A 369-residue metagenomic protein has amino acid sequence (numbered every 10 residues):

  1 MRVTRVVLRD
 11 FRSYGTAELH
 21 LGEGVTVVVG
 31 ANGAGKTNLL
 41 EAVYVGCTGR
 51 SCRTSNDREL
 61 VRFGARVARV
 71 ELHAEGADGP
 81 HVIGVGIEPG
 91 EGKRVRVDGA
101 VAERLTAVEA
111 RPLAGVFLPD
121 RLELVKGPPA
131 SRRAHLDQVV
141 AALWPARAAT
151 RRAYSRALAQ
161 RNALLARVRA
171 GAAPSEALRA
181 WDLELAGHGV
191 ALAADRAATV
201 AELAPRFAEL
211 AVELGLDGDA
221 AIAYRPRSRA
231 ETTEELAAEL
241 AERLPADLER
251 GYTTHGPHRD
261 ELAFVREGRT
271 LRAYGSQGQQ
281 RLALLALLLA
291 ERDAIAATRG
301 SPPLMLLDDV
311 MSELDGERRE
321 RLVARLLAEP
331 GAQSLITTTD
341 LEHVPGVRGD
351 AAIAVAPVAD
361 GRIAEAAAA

Functional and structural regions predicted by a protein language model:
M1-A31, V45, A173-L304, E313-E317 (+3 more regions): Conserved NTPase motor "head" modules and their coupling/switch loops across ABC/AAA+ ATPases, GTPases, and GHKL ATPases
V7, H20, H73, G84-G86 (+1 more regions): Generic structural detector for well-ordered beta-strands
K36: Conserved lysine of the Walker
C47-R147, A201-E209, T233-P245: Nucleotide-state sensing region of NTPase/ATPase domains
F117, A356-V358: Hydrophobic residues at beta-strand termini and immediately following loops that shape nucleotide-binding pockets
V139-G187, E202, R206: Extended, Lys/Glu-rich alpha-helical coiled-coil stalks
D308-V310: Walker B catalytic acidic pair
